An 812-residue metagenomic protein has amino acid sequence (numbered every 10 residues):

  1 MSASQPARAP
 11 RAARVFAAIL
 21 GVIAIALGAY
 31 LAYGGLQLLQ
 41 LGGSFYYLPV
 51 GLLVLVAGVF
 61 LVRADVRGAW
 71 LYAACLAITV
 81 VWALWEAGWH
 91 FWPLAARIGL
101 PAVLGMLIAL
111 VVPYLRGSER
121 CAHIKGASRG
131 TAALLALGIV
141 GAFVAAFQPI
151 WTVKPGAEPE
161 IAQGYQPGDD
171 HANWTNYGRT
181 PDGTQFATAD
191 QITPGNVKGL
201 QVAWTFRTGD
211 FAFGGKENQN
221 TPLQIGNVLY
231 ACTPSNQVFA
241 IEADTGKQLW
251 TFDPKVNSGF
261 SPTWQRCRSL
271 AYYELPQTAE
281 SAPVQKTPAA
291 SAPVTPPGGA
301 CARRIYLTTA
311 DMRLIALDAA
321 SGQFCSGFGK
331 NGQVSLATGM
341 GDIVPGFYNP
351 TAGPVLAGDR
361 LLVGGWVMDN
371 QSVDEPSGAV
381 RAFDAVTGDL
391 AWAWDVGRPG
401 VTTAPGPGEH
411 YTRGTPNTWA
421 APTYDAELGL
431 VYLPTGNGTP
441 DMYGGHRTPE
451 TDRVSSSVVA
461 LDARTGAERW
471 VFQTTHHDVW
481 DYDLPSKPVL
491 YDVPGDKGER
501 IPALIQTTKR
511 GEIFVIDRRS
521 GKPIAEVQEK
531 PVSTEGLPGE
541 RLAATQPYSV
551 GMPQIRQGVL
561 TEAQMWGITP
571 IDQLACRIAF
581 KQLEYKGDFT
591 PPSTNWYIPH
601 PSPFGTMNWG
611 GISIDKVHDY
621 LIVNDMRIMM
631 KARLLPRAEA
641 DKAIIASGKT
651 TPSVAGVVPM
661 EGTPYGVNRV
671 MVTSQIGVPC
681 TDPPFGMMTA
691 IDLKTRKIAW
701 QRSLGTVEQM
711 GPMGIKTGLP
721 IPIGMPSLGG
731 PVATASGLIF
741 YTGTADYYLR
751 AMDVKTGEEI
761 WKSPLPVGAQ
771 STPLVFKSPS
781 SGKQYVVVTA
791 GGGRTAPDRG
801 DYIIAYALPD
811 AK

Functional and structural regions predicted by a protein language model:
S2-G156: Topology signature of small-to-medium multi-pass alpha-helical membrane proteins
A132-L135, I139-H171, T193-V197, V202 (+5 more regions): N-terminal amphipathic, basic-rich helices that act as targeting or association modules
G141-A189, A544-I568: N-terminal pre-domain segments of enzymes
W174-G178, G215-Q237, P262-R313, G346-S372 (+11 more regions): Repeat-blade elements of multi-bladed beta-propeller folds
P181-T188, D210-G215, F239, D441-M442 (+1 more regions): Short, solvent-exposed loop/turn elements at domain surfaces
V197-G209, V238-W264, Y273-V284, L314-P345 (+9 more regions): Extracytoplasmic/lumenal domain signature
P399, T412-A421, W470, T507 (+6 more regions): Beta-propeller domains
T423, Q546, V550-I628, A638-E639 (+1 more regions): Long, low-complexity segments enriched in small/aliphatic residues
